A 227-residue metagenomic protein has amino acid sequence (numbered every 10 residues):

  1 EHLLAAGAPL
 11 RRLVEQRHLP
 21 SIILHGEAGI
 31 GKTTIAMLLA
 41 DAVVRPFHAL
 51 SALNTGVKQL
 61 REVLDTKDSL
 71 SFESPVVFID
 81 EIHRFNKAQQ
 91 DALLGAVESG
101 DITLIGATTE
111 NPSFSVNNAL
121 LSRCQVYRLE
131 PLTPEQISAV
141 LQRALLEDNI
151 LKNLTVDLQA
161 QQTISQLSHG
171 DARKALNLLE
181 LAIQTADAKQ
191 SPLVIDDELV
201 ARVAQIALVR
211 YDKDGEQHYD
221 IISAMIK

Functional and structural regions predicted by a protein language model:
H2-A8, R45-V77, N86-K87: Short glycine-rich substrate-engagement loop in P-loop NTPases that contacts/grips substrate
R11-R17, I79, H83-S122: Conserved catalytic/switch belt of AAA+ P-loop NTPases
R12-S51, D65-D68, L94-S99: Walker A/P-loop
H25-E27, H48-G56, T108-T109, L129: A short hydrophobic beta-strand->loop->alpha-helix junction that borders the nucleotide-binding pocket of P-loop NTPases
S51-L53, Q125-S138: Conserved AAA+ ATPase "SRH/arginine-finger" region at the nucleotide-binding site
K152-L167, L199-V200, I221-I222: Short conserved motifs of the RecA-like P-loop NTPase core
Q162-L167, R173-A188, S223-I226: C-terminal helical "lid" of AAA+/P-loop NTPase domains
L179, T185-L208: Conserved C-terminal helix/linker of AAA+ ATPases
